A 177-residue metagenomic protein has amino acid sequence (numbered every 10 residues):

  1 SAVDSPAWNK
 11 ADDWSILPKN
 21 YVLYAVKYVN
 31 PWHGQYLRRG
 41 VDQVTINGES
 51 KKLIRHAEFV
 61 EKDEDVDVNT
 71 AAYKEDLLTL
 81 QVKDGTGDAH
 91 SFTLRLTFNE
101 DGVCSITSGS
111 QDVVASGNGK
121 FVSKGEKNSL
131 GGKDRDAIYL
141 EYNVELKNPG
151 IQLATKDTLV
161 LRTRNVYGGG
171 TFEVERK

Functional and structural regions predicted by a protein language model:
A2-K177: Intrinsically disordered, low-complexity regulatory regions in eukaryotic proteins
